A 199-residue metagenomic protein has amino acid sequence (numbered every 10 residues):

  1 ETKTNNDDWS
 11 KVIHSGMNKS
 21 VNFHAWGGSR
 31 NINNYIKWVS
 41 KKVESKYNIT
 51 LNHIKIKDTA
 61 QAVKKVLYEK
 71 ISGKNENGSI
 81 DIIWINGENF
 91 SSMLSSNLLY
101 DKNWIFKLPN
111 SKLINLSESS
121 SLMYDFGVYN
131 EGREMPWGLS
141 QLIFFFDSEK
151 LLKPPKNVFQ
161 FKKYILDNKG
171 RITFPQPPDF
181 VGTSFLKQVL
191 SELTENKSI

Functional and structural regions predicted by a protein language model:
E1-K3: Bacterial Sec-dependent signal peptides at the C-terminal "C-region" and cleavage site
N6-S10, P155-V158: Structural motif corresponding to alpha-helix initiation and N-cap regions
D8-M17, H24, S29-T50, F144: Short, polar/charged alpha-helical segment
N18-S20, K169: A general structural motif
W26-W38, I54-Q61, E76, I80-I199: Extracytoplasmic ligand-binding site segments that recognize negatively charged/polar headgroups
V66-N75: Short, well-structured alpha-helical segments in soluble
